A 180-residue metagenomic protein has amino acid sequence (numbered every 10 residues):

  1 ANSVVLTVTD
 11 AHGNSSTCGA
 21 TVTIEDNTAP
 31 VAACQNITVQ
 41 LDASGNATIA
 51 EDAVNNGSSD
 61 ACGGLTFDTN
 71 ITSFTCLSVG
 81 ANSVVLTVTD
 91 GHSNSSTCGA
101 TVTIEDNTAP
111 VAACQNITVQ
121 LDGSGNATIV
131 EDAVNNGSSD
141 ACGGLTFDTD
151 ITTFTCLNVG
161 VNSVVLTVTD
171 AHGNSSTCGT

Functional and structural regions predicted by a protein language model:
A1-T180: Proline-threonine-serine-rich low-complexity tracts
